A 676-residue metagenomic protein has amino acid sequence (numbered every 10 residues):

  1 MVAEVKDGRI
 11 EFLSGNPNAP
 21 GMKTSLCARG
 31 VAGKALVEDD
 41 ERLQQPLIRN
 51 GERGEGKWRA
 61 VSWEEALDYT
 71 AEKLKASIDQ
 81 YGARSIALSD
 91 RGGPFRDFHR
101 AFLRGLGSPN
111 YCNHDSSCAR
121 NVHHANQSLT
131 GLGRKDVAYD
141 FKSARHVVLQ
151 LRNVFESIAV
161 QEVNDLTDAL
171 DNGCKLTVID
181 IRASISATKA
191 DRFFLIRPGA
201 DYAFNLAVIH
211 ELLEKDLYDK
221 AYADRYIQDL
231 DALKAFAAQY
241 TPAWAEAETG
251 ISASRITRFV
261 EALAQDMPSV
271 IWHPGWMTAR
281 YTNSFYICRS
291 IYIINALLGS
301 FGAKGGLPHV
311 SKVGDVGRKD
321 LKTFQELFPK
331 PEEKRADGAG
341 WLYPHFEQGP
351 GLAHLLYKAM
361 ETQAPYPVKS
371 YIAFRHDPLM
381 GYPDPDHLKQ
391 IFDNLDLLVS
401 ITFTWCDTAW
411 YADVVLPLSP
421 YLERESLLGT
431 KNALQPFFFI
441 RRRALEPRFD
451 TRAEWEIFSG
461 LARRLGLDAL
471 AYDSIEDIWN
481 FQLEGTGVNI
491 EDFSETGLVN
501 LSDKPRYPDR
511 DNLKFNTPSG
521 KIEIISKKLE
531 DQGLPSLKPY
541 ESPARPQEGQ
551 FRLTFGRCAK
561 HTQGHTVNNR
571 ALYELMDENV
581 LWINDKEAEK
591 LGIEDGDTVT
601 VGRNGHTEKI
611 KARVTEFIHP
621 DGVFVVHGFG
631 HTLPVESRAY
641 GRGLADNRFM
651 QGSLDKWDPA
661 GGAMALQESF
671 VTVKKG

Functional and structural regions predicted by a protein language model:
M1-K215, Q239, S252, E589 (+1 more regions): N-terminal export/assembly segments and adjacent metallocofactor-ligating motifs of anaerobic energy-metabolism
I48-E65, K215-A253, I372, R443-N516 (+3 more regions): N-terminal leader/propeptide and maturation segments of large enzyme subunits in energy/redox metabolism and hydrolases
E52, Q150, K189-A190, Q239-W244 (+2 more regions): Flexible glycine/proline-enriched surface loops and loop-helix/loop-strand junctions
Y81-S85, Y218-A223, S269-I271, G302-H309 (+1 more regions): Flexible, glycine/charged-enriched surface loops at secondary-structure junctions
S85-P94, E248-I251, G275-T282, V313-D315 (+1 more regions): Conserved short loop/turn motifs at secondary-structure junctions
H99-D168, N172-I179, Y202-L206, Y292-W410 (+3 more regions): Extended redox/cofactor-interaction regions of prokaryotic respiratory oxidoreductases
I185, C406-R441: Flexible glycine/proline-rich, aromatic-decorated loop/lid segments
A444, R448, R452-S502, A571-L581 (+1 more regions): Long, contiguous, secondary-structure-rich segments that constitute the structural scaffold of globular domains
